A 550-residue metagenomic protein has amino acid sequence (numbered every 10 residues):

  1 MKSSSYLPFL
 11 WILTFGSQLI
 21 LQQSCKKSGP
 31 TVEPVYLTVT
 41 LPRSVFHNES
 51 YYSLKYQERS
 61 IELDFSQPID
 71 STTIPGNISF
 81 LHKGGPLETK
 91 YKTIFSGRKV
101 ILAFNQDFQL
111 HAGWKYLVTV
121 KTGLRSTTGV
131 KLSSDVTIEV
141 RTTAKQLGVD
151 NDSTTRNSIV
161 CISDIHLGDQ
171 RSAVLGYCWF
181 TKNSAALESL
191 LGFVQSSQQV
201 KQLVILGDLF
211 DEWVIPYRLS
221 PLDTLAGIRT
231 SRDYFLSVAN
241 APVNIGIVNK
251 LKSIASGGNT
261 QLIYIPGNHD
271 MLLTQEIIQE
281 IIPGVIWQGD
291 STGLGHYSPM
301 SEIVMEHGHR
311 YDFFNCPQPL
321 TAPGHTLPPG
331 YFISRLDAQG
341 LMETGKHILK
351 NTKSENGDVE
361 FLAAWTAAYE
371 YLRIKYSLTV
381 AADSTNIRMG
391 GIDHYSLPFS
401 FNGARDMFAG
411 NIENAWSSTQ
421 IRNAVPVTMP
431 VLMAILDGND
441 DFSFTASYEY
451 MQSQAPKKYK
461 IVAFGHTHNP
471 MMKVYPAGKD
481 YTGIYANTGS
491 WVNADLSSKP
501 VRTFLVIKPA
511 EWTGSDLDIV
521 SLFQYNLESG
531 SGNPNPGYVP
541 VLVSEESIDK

Functional and structural regions predicted by a protein language model:
M1-L10: Bacterial N-terminal signal peptides that target proteins for export
K2, L132-S134, T260: Short amphipathic alpha-helical segments with coiled-coil-like heptad repeat character
Y6-L7, Y51, G148, Y450: Hydrophobic alpha-helical segments with strong N-terminal bias
L10-Q18: Bacterial N-terminal signal peptides
S28-L147: Acidic, low-complexity Ser/Thr/Gly/Pro-rich repeat segments typical of extracellular/periplasmic and surface-exposed
A144-K550: Extended recognition/assembly regions associated with phosphoester-bond processing machinery
